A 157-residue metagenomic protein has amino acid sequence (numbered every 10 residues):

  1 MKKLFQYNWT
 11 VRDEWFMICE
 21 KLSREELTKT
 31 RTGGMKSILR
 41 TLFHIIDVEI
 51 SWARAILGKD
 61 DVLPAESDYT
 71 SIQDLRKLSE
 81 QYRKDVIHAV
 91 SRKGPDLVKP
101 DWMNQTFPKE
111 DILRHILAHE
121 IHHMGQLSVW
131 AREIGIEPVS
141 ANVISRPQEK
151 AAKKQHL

Functional and structural regions predicted by a protein language model:
M1-K2: Absolute protein N-terminus
F5-M17, R24-A65, N104-L157: Short, contiguous alpha-helical
E14, I18, Q81, D85 (+2 more regions): Solvent-exposed, charged/polar functional surfaces in cytosolic regulatory/catalytic domains
K21-S23, R92-K93: Short secondary-structure junctions
G58-D96: Helix-adjacent hinge/juxtasegments
L97-W102: A glycine-biased, small/acidic residue-tolerant capping/turn segment at secondary-structure junctions
